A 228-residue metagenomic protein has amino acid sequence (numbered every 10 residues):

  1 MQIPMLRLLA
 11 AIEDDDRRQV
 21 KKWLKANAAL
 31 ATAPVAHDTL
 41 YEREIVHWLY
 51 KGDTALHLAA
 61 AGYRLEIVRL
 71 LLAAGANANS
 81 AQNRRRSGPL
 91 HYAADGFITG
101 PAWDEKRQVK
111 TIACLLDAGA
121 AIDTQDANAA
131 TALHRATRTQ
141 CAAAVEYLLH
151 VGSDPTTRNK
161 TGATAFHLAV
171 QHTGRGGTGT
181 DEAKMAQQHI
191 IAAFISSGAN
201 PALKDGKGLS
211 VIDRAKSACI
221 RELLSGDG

Functional and structural regions predicted by a protein language model:
Q2-L8, A33-A55, A81-T99, Q125-T131 (+2 more regions): Ankyrin-repeat boundary/"N-cap" motif
M5-E13, K21, H57: Amphipathic alpha-helical repeat scaffolds
Q19, E66-I67, R107-T111, A143-A144 (+2 more regions): Conserved ankyrin/ankyrin-like repeat signature
L24-L30, H37-D38, R69-N77, A113-A121 (+3 more regions): Ankyrin repeat domain, specifically the short helix-to-loop turn at the C-terminus of the second helix of each repeat
A143-E146, H150, T156-K207: Ankyrin-repeat and related helical/solenoid repeat scaffolds used for protein-protein interactions
I195, N200-G228: Leucine-rich solenoid repeat scaffolds
